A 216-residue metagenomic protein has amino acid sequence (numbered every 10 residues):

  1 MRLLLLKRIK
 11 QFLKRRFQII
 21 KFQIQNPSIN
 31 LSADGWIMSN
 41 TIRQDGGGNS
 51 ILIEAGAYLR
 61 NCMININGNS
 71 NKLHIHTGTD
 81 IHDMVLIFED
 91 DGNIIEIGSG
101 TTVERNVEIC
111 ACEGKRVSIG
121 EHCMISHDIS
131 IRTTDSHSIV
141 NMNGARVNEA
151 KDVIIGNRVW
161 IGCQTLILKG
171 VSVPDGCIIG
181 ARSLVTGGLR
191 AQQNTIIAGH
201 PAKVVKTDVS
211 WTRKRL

Functional and structural regions predicted by a protein language model:
M1-N61, G68-S70, H122, D128 (+7 more regions): Terminal amphipathic alpha-helical/low-complexity segments used for targeting or macromolecular assembly
I51-S172, S183, G188-L189, H200-P201 (+1 more regions): Flexible, glycine/small-residue-enriched loop-and-beta-strand segment within the central core of proteins
